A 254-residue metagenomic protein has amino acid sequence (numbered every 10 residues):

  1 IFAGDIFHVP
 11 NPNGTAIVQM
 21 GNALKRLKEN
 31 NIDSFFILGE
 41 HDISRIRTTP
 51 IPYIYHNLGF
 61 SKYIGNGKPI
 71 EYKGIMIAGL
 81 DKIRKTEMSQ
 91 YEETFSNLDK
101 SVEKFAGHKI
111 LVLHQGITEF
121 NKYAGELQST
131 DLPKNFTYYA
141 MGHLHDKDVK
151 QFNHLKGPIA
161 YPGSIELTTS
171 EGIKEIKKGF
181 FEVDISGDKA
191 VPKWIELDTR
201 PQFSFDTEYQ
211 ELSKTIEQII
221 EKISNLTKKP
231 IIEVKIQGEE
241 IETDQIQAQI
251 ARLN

Functional and structural regions predicted by a protein language model:
I1, L27-N31, G107, T215-E217 (+2 more regions): Intrinsic structural disorder
I1-H8, G39, V234: Active-site beta-strand/loop signature of hydrolases that rely on acidic residues for catalysis
F2, L113, M141, V234-I236: Conserved beta-strand positions
F7, R84, T118, E239-D244: Short acidic, S/G/P-rich loop/turn micro-motifs used as interaction or catalytic elements
F7-T15, Y209-E211, L226: Short, glycine-rich nucleotide/cofactor-binding loops
P10-K177, F181-D184: His/Asp/Glu-rich metal-coordinating catalytic cores of metallo-dependent phosphodiesterases/hydrolases acting on
I185-N254: Accessory, non-catalytic peripheral segments of nucleic-acid enzymes
